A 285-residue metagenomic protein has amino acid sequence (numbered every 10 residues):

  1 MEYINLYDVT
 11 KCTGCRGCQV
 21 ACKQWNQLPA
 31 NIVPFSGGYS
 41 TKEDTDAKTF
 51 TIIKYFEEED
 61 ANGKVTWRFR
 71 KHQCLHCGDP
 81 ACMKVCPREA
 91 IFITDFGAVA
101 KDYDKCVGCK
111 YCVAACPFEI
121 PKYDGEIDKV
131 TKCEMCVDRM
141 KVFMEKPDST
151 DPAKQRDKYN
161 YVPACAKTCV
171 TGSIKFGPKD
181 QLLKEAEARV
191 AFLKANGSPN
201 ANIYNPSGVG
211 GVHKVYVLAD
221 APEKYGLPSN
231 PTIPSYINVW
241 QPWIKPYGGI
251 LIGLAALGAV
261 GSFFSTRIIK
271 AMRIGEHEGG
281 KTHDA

Functional and structural regions predicted by a protein language model:
M1-A285: Non-ligating segments of multi-cofactor redox enzymes
